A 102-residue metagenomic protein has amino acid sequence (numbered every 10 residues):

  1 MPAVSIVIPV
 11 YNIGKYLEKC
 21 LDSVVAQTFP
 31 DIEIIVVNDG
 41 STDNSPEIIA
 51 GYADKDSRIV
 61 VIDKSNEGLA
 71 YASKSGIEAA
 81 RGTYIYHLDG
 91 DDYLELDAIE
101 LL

Functional and structural regions predicted by a protein language model:
M1-L102: Nucleotide-sugar donor-binding/catalytic module of glycosyltransferases that assemble extracellular/cell-envelope
